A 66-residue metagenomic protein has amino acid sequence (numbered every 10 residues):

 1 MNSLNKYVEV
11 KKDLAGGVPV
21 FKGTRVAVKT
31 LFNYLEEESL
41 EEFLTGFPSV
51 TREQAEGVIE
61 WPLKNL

Functional and structural regions predicted by a protein language model:
N2-E42: A short, structured beta-strand/loop element
A27-L66: Long, charge-rich, low-complexity alpha-helical segments
